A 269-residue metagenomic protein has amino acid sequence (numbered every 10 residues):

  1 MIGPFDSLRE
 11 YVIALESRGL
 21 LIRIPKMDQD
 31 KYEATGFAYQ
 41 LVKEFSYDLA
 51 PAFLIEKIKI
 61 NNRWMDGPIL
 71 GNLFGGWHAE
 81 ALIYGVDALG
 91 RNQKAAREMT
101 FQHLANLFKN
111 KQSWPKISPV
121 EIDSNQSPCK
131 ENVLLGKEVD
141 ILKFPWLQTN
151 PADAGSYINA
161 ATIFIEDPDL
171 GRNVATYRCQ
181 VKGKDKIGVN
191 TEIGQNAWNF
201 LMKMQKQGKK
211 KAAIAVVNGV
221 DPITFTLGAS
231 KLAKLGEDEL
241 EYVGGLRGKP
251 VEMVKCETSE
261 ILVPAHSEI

Functional and structural regions predicted by a protein language model:
M1-I269: Extended, highly charged
